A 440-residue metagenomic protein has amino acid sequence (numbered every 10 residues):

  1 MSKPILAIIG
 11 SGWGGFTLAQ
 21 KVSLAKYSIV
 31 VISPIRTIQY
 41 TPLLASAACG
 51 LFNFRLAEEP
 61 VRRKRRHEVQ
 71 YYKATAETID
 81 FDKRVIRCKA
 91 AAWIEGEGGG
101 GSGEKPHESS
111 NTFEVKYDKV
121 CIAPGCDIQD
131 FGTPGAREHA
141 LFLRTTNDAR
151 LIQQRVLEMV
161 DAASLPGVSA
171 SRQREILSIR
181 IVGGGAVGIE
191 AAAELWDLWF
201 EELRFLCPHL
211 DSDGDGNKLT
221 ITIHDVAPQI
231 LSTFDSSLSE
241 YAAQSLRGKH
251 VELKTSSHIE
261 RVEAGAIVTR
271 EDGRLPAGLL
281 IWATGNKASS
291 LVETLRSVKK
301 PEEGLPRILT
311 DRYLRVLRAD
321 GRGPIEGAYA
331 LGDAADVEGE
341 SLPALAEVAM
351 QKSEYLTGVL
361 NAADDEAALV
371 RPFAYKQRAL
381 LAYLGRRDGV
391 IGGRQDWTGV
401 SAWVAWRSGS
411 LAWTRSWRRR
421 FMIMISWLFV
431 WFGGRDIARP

Functional and structural regions predicted by a protein language model:
S2-T78, A186-F234, I281: Beta1-alpha1 glycine-rich phosphate/pyrophosphate-binding loop at the start of Rossmann-like nucleotide-binding domains
K3, V348, K352-P440: C-terminal, flexible cofactor-proximal segment of oxidoreductases
K3, Y71-S178, I281: FAD-binding core/adjacent interface of flavoenzyme oxidoreductases
A7-I9, E114-G125, V182, I267 (+3 more regions): Short hydrophobic core segments
G14, G125-I128, A192, N286-A288: Short glycine-rich anion-binding loops that position phosphate/pyrophosphate groups of nucleotides and phosphorylated
V30-I32, Y117, C121, L177-G184 (+3 more regions): Extended hydrophobic secondary-structure segments that form protein cores and membrane-embedded regions
V69-W93, G100, W196-R318, A368-V370: A Rossmann-like FAD-binding core segment of flavoenzymes
E138-V168, G265, L275-Q351: FAD-site-proximal beta/loop scaffold in flavoenzymes
